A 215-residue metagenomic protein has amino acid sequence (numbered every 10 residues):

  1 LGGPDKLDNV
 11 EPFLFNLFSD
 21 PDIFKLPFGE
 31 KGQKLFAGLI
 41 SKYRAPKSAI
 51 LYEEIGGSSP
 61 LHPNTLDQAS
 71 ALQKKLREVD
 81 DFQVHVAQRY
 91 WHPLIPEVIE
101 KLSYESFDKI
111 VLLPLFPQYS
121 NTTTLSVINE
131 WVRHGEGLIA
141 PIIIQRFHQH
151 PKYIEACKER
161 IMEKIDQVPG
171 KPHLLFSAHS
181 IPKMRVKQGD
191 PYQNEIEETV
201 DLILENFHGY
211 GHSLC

Functional and structural regions predicted by a protein language model:
L1-C215: Active-site-proximal alpha-helix that buttresses catalytic centers in soluble enzyme cores
